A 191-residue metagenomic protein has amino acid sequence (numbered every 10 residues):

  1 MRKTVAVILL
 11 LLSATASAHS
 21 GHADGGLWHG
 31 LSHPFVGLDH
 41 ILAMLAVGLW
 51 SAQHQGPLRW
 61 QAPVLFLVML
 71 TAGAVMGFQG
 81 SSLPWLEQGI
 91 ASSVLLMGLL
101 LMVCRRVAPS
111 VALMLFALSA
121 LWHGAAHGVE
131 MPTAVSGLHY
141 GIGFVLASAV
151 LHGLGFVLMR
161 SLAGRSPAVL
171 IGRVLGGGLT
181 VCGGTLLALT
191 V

Functional and structural regions predicted by a protein language model:
R2-V191: Membrane metalloprotein/metal-transporter helix-bundle signature
